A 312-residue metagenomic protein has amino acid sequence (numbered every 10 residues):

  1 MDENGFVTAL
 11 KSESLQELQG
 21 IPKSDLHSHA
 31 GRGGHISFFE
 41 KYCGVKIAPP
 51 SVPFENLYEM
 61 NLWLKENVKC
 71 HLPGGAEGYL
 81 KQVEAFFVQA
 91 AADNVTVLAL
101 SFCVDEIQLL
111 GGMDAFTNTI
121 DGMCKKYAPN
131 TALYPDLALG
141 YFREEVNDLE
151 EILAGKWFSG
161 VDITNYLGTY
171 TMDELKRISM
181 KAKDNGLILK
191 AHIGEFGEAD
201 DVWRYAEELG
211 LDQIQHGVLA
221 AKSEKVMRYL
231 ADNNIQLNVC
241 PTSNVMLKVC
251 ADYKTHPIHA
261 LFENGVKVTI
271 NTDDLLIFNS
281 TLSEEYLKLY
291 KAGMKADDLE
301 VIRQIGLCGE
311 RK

Functional and structural regions predicted by a protein language model:
M1-L187, E195-R204, E208-L209, Q213 (+2 more regions): Metal-cofactor-binding active-site regions of metalloenzymes
